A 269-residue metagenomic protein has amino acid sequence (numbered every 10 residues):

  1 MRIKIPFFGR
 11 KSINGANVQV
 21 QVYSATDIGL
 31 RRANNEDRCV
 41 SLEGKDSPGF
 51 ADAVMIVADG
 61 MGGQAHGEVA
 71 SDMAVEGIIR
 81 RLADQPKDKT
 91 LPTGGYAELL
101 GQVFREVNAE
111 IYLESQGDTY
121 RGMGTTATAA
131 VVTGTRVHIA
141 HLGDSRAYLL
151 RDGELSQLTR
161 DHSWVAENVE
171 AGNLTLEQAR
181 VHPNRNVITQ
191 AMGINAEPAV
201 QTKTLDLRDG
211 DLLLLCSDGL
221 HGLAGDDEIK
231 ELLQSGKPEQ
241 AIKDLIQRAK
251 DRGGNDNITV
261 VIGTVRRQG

Functional and structural regions predicted by a protein language model:
M1-G269: PP2C/PPM-type serine/threonine phosphatase catalytic domain
